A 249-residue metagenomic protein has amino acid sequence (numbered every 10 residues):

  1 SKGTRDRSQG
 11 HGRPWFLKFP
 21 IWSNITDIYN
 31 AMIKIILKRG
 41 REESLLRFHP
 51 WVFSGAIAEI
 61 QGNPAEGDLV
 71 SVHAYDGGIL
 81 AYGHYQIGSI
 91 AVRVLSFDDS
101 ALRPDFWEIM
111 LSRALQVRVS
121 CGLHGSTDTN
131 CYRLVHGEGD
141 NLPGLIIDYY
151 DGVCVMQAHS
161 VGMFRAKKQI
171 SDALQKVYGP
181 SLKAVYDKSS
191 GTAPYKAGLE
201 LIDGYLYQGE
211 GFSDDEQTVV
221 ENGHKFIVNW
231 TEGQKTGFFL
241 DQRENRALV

Functional and structural regions predicted by a protein language model:
S1-G3, P143: Hydrophobic alpha-helical context, especially transmembrane and signal-peptide helices
D6, N24-Y29: Intrinsic-disorder-associated, low-complexity terminal segments enriched in Asp/Asn/His/Tyr and depleted of Lys/Arg
M32-L248: RNA-binding accessory domains that recognize and position tRNA/RNA substrates
